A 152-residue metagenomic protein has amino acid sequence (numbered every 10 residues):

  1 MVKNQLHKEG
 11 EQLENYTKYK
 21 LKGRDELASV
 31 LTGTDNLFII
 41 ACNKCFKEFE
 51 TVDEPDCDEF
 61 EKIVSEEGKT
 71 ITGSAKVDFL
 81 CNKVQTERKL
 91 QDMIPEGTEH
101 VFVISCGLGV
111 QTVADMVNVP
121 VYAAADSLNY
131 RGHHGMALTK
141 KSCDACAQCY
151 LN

Functional and structural regions predicted by a protein language model:
V2-N152: Iron-sulfur-associated redox domains of electron-transfer enzymes in respiratory and anaerobic energy metabolism
